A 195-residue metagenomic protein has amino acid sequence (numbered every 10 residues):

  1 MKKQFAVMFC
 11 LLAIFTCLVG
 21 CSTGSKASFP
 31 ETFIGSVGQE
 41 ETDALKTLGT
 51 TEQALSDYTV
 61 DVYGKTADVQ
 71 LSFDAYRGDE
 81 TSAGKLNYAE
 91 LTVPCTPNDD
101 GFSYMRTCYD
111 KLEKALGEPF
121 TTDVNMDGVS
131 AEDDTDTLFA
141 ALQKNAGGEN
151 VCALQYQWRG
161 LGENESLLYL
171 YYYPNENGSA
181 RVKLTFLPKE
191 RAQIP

Functional and structural regions predicted by a protein language model:
M1-V7, L11: Positively charged n-region of N-terminal signal peptides that target proteins for export
T16-G20: C-terminal motif of bacterial Sec signal peptides marking the signal peptidase cleavage site
S22-G24: Bacterial signal peptide processing site
K26-Q39: Glycine-rich loop/hinge motif
T42-T66: Post-signal-peptide N-terminal segment of Sec-exported extracytoplasmic proteins
A67-L154, I194: Long, charged/polar, surface-exposed segments that mediate recognition or autoinhibition
L170-N177: Short, exposed beta-strand-loop hairpins at the edges of beta-sheets in extracellular/periplasmic proteins
G178-P195: Short, low-complexity, Pro/Ser/Thr/Gly-rich segments in the mature regions of secreted, periplasmic
